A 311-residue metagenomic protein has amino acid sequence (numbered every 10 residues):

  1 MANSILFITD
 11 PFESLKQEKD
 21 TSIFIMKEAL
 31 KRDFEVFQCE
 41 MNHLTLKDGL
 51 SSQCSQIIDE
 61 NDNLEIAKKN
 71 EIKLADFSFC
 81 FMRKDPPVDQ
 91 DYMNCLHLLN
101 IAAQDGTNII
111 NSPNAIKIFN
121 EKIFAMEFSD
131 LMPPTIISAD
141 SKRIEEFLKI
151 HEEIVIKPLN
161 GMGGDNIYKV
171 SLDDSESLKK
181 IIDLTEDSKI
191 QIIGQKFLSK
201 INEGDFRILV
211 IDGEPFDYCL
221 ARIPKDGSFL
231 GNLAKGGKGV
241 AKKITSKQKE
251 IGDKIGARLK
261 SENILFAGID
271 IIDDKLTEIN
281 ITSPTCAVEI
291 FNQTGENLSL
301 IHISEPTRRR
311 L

Functional and structural regions predicted by a protein language model:
A2-L6: Extreme N-terminal starter segment of soluble prokaryotic enzymes
T9-D10: Extended, domain-scale alpha-helical bundle/helix-rich regions
E13-I137: Conserved N-proximal alpha/beta basic substrate-recognition cap immediately N-terminal to, or forming the N-lobe
L30, A103-Q104, L148-K149, E186 (+1 more regions): Anion (oxyanion) recognition and catalysis
P113-I116, R222-P224, I272-K275: Short glycine-enriched loops at secondary-structure junctions
K142, K149-E153, G163-K249: Phosphate-binding site of ATP-dependent enzymes
A257-I290: Conserved metal-phosphate-binding beta-hairpin within the catalytic cores of diverse ATP-dependent phosphoryl-transfer
I301-L311: Single conserved hydrophobic/aromatic residue that forms the stacking wall/gate of nucleotide- or nucleobase-binding
